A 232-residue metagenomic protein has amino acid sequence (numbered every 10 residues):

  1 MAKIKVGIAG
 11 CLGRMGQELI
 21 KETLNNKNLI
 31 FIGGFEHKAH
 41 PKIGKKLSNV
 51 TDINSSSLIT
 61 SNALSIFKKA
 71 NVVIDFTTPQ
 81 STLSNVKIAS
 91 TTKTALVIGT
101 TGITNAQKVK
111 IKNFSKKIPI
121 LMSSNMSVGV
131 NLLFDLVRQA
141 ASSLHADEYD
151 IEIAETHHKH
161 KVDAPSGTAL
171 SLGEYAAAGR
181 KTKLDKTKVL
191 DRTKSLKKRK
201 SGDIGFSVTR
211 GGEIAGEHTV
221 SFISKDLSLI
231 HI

Functional and structural regions predicted by a protein language model:
L12, G16-I20: N-terminal Rossmann NAD(P)H-binding glycine-rich loop of SDR-like oxidoreductase domains
N25-T51: NAD(P)-binding Rossmann-fold cofactor-contacting core
T51-L64, F76-T77: Glycine-rich, highly charged phosphate/nucleotide-binding loops
A63, K69-A89, G102-Q107: Beta-loop-alpha module in the N-terminal Rossmann-like domain of NAD(P)-dependent dehydrogenases, especially those
V86-K87, T91, T100-I120, N131: Rossmann-fold NAD(P)-binding glycine/threonine-rich loop
L132-L136, A140-K194, K200-G202: Conserved anion/nucleotide-ligand pocket segment
I230-I232: Conserved small/polar residues in nucleotide/adenosyl-binding loops
